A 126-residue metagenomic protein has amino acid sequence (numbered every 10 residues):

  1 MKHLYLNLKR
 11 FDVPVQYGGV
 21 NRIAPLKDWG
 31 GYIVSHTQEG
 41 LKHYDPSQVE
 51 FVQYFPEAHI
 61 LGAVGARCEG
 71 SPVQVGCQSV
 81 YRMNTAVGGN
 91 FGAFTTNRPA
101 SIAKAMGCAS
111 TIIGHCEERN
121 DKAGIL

Functional and structural regions predicted by a protein language model:
M1-S71, A86-G88: Conserved N-terminal beta1-alpha1 strand-loop-helix module at the mouth
L8-K9, F55-E57, Q78-V80, G114-C116: Fold-independent oxyanion-binding glycine-rich loops and adjacent beta-strand/coil segments at enzyme active sites
L26-W29, V73-C77, N97-A100: Short, surface-exposed linear patches
R67-V75, M106-T111: Glycine-enriched alpha-helix->loop->beta-strand junction motifs that scaffold or abut catalytic
S79-L126: Glycine/small-residue-rich loop that forms an oxyanion/phosphate-binding "nest" at active or ligand-binding sites
